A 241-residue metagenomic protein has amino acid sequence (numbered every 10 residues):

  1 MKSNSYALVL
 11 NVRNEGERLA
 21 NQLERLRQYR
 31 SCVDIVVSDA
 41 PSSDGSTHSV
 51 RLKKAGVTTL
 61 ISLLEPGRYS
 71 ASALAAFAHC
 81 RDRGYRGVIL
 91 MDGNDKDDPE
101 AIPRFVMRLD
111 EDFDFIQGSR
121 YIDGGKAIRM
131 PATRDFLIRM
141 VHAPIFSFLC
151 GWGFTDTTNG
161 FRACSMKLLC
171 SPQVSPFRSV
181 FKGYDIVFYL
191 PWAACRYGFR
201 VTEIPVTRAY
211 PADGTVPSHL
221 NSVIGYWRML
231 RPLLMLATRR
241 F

Functional and structural regions predicted by a protein language model:
M1-Y6, L10-N11, E17-Q28, G151 (+1 more regions): Hydrophobic helical membrane-anchoring modules
Y6, V33, V57-T59: Short, conserved active-site loop motifs that form the nucleotide-linked donor/cofactor pocket
L8, D34-I35, V88, F115 (+1 more regions): Hydrophobic/aromatic residues located in beta-strands of well-ordered beta-sheets within soluble catalytic
L10, C32-S42: Short beta-strand/loop segment that forms part of the nucleotide-sugar
E15-R18, S42, D98: Donor nucleotide-sugar binding loop of glycosyltransferases
D39-H48, D95: A conserved acidic beta->alpha catalytic loop
T59, L64-D82, P99-V180, P211-L220 (+1 more regions): Acceptor/aglycone-binding surface of glycosyltransferases and processive sugar-polymer synthases
Y85-K96: Short beta-strand-to-loop acidic/aromatic patch adjacent to the donor-nucleotide binding site
